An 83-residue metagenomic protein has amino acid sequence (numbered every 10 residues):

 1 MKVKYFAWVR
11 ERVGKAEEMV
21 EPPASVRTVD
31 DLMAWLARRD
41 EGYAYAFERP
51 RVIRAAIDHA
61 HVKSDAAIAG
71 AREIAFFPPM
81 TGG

Functional and structural regions predicted by a protein language model:
M1-G82: Ubiquitin-like/PB1-type beta-grasp interaction modules and other compact soluble beta-rich domains
